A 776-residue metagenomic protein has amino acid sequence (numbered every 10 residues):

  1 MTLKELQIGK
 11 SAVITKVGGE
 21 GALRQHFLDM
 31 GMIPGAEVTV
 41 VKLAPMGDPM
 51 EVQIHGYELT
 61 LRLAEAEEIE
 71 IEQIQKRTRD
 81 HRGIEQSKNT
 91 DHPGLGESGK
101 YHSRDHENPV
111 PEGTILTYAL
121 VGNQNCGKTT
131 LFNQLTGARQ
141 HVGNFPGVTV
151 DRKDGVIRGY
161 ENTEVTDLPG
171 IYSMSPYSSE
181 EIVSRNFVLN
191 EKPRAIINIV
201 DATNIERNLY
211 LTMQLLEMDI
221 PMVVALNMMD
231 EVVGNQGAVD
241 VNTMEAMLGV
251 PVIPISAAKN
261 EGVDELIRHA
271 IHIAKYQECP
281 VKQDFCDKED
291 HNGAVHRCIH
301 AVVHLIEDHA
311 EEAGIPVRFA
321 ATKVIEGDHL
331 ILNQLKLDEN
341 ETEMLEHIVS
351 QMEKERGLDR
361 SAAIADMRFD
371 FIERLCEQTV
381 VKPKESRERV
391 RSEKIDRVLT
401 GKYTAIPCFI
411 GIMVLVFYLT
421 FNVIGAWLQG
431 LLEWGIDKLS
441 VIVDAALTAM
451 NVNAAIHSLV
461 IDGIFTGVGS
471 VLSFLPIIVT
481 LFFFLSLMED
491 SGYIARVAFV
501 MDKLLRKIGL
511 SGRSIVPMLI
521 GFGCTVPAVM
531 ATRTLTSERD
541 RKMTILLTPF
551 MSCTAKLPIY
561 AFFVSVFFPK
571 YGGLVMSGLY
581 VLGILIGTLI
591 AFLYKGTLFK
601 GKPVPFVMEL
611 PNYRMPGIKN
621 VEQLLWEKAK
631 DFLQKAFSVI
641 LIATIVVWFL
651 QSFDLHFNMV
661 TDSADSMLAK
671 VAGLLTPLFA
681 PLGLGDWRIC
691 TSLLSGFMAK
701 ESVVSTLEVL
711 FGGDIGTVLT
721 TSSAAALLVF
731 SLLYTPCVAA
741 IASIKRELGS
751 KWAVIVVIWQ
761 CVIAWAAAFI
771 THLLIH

Functional and structural regions predicted by a protein language model:
D91-S173: Conserved G1/Walker A P-loop phosphate-binding module
Y160, R185-V252, I559, V566: Conserved C-terminal guanine-recognition region of P-loop GTPase G domains, centered on the G4
V232-D287: Canonical P-loop GTPase G-domain recognition
G249, Y276, Q283-M450, M659-L668: Extended helical scaffolds that flank P-loop GTPase cores
A362-D366, K382, V423-I464, I508 (+3 more regions): Extended, low-charge hydrophobic alpha-helical regions
C408-L419, L481-S486, V564-V566, L579-L593 (+3 more regions): Hydrophobic core segments of alpha-helical transmembrane domains in multi-pass membrane transport and ion-translocation
K438-I442, A495-T525, K600-L624: Juxtamembrane inter-helical linkers in multi-pass membrane proteins
F550, T554-S577, A739-G749, A768-H776: Transmembrane helix-loop junctions at the membrane interface of multipass transporters and ion channels
